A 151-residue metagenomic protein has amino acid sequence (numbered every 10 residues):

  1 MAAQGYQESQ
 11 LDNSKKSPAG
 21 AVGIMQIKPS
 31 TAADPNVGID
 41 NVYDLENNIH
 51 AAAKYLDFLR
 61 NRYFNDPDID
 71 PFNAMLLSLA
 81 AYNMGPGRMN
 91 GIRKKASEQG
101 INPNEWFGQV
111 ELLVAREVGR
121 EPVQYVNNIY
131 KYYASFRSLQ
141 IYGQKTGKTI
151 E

Functional and structural regions predicted by a protein language model:
M1-E151: Catalytic glycan-binding domains that act on GlcNAc-containing polysaccharides
